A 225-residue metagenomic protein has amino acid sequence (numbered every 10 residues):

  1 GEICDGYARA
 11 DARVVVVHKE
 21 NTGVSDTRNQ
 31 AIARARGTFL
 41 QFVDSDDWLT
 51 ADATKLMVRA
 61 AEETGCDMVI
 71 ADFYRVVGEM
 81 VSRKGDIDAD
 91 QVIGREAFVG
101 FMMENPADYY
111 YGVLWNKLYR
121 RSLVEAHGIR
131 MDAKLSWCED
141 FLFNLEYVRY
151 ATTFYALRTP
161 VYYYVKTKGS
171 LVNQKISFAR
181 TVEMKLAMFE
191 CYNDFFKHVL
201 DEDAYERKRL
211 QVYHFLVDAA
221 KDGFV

Functional and structural regions predicted by a protein language model:
G1-E190, D194, H198: Nucleotide-sugar donor-binding/catalytic module of glycosyltransferases that assemble extracellular/cell-envelope
M102, D203, L216: Active-site anion-handling motifs in enzyme catalytic cores
F196-L200, G223-F224: Secondary-structure edge/capping motif, primarily at the C-terminal ends of alpha-helices and the immediately following
H198-K208: Flexible helix-coil transition and linker loops at the boundaries of alpha-helical arrays
R209-V225: Non-catalytic, C-terminal membrane-associated alpha-helical segments of glycosyltransferases
